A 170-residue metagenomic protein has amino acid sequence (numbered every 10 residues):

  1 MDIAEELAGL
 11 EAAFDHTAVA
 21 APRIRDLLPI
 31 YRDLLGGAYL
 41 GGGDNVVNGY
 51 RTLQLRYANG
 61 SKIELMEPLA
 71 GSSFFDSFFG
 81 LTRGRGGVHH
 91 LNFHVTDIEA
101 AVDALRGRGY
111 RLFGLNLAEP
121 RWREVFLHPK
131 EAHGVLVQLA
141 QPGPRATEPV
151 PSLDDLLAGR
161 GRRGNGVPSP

Functional and structural regions predicted by a protein language model:
M1-G9, Q54-R56, I63, V102-P170: Vicinal oxygen chelate
D2, L7-Y50: Long, hydrophobic N-terminal alpha-helical segment
D2, S72-S77: A short, acidic/glycine-rich surface segment
A13, R51, N59-S61, G87-H89 (+1 more regions): Residues that flank catalytic or metal-binding motifs in active/ligand-binding sites
A21-L34, Y39, A70-S72, L81-E131 (+1 more regions): Vicinal oxygen chelate
L27, A38, S61-I63, S73-F74 (+2 more regions): Short loop/beta submotifs within extracellular cysteine-rich repeat domains
N45-V46, Y50-F74: A glycine-rich, hydrophobic loop/mini-helix early in the fold
S61-E64, H90, D97, P142: Extracellular/lumenal glycan-associated surfaces
